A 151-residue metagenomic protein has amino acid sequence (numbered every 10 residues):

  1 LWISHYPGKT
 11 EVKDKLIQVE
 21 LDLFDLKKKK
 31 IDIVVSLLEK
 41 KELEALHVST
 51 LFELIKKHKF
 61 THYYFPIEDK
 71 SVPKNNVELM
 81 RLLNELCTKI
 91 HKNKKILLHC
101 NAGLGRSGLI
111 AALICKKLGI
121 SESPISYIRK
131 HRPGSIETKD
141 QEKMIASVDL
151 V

Functional and structural regions predicted by a protein language model:
L1-L97, L109-V151: Cys-dependent protein tyrosine phosphatase-like superfamily
C100: Short cysteine clusters
G103: Conserved G/P- and acidic residue-centered "switch" motifs that form tight phosphate/ATP-binding loops in soluble
R106: Conserved SAM/SAH-binding loop-helix junction of Class I S-adenosyl-L-methionine-dependent methyltransferases
